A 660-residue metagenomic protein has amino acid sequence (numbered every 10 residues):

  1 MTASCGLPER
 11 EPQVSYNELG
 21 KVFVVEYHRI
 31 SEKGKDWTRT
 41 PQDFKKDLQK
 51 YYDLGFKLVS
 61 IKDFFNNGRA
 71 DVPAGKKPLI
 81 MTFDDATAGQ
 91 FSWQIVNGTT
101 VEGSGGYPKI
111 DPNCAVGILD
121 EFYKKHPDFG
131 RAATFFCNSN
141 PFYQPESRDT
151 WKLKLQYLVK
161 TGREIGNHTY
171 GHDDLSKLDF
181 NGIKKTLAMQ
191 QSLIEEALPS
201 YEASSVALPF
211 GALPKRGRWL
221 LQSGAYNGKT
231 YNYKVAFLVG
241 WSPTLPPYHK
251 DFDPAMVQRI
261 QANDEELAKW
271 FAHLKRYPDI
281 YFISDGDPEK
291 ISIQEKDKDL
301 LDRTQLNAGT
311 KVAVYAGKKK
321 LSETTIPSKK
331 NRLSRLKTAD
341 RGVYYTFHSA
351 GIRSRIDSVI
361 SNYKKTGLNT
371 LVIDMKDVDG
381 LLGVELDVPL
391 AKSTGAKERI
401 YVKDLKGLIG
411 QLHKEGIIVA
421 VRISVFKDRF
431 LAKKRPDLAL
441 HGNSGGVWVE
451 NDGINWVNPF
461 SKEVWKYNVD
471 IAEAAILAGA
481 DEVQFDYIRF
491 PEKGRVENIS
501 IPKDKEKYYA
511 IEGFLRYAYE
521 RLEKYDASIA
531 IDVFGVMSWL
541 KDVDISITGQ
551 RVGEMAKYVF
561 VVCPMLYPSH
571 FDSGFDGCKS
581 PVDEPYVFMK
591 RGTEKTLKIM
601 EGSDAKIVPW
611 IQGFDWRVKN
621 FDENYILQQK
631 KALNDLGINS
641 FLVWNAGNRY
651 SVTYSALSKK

Functional and structural regions predicted by a protein language model:
P8-T82, T87-A88, S92-Q94, K177-K329: C-terminal active-site subregion of NodB/CE4 polysaccharide deacetylases
D43-I61, R355-L381, A474-V483, Y558-V561 (+1 more regions): Catalytic domains of carbohydrate-active enzymes, especially glycoside hydrolases
N66, T366-I400, E492-S500: Aromatic-lined carbohydrate-binding/catalytic grooves of carbohydrate-active enzymes
Q94, G105-I118, Y143-E164, Y170-L198 (+1 more regions): Alpha-helical scaffold elements lining the catalytic groove of polysaccharide deacetylases
R131, N369-M375, V402-V449, Q484: Glycine-rich, aromatic-flanked loop segments that form ligand/cofactor-binding clefts across common enzyme folds
M189, E195-L198, E492-G494, K505-R617: Glycoside hydrolase catalytic-domain groove-lining segments
N232-P327, Y558-S573, V582-K660: Substrate-binding cleft of secreted/luminal carbohydrate-active enzymes
L333-Y344, H348-A350, G410, F426-L477: Active-site-adjacent "subsite" loops/lids of carbohydrate-active enzymes
